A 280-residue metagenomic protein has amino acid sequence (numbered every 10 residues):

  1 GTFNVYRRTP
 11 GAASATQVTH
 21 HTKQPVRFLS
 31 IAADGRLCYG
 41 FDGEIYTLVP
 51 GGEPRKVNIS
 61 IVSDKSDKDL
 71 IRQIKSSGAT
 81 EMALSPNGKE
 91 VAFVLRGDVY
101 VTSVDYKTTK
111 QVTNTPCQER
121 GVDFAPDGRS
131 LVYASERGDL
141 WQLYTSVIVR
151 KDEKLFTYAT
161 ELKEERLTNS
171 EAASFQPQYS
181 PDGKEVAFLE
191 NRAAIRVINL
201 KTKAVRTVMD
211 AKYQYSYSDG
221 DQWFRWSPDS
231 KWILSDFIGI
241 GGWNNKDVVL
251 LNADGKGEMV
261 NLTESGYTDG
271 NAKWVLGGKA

Functional and structural regions predicted by a protein language model:
G1-Y6, H20-R27, R36-E53, V62-D67 (+10 more regions): A flexible loop/linker signature enriched in serine peptidases of the S9 family
F3-T19, A280: Ankyrin-repeat and related helical/solenoid repeat scaffolds used for protein-protein interactions
A13-Q17, E53-K56, T108-T109, D152-E153 (+3 more regions): Predominantly a core beta-strand signature of beta-propeller blades across repeat-based propeller domains
L29-G35, G40, M82-K89, V122-S130 (+4 more regions): Blade-terminus and WD-like Trp-Asp/Gly-His loop motifs, strongest in beta-propeller folds
I74-L84: Compositionally biased low-complexity segments at domain edges in trafficked proteins and select soluble regulators
I240-W243, A253-K256, G278: Secondary-structure transition/capping motifs at alpha-helix termini and the adjoining loop/turn into the next element
